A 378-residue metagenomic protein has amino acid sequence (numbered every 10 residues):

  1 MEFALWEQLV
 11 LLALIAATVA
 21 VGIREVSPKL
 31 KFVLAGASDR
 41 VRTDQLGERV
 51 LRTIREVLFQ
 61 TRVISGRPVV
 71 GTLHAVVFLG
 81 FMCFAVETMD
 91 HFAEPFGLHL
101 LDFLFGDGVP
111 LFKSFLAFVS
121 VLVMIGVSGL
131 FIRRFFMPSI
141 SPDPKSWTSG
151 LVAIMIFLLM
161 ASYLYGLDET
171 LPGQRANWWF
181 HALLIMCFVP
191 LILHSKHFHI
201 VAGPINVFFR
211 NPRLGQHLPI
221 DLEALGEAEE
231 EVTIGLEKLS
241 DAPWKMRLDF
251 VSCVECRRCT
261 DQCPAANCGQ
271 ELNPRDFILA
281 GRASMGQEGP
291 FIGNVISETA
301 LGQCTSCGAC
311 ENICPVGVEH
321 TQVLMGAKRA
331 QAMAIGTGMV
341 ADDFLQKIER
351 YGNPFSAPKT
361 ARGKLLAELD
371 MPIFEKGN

Functional and structural regions predicted by a protein language model:
M1-L9, D107, T170-M186: Membrane-interface segments at transmembrane helix junctions and kinks in multi-pass inner-membrane proteins
E2-G129, A242-P243, R247-F250, R275 (+1 more regions): Iron-sulfur-cluster electron-transfer modules
L14-V21, M124, I156-M160, R175-N211: Alpha-helical membrane-embedded segments
G22-R40, A93-G97, G129-W147, Y165-T170 (+3 more regions): Juxtamembrane/interface segments at transmembrane-helix termini
V33-V57, S141-G150, V201-E231, A280-Q287 (+2 more regions): Juxtamembrane inter-helical linkers in multi-pass membrane proteins
R42-T43, G66-L73, L104-L116, F136-F157 (+2 more regions): Membrane-interface segments at loop-to-transmembrane junctions
L73-V86, V152-G166: Hydrophobic alpha-helical membrane-insertion segments
P190-Q303, Q346-K347: Ferredoxin-type iron-sulfur electron-transfer modules and their immediate structural context
